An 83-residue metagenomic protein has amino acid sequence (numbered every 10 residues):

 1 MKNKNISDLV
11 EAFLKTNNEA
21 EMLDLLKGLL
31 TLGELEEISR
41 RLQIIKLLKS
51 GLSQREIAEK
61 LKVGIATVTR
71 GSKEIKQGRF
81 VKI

Functional and structural regions predicted by a protein language model:
M1-L14: General nucleic-acid-binding
E21-R40: Short, Lys/Arg-enriched anionic-surface-contact patches
E37-L52: Short, amphipathic alpha-helical "recognition" segments used to contact nucleic acids or chromatin
E56-L61: Short alpha-helical "recognition helix" segments of helix-turn-helix
S72: DNA major-groove recognition helix of helix-turn-helix
R79-I83: Short Lys/Arg-enriched helix C-cap and helix-to-coil transition segments that create basic nucleic-acid-contact patches
